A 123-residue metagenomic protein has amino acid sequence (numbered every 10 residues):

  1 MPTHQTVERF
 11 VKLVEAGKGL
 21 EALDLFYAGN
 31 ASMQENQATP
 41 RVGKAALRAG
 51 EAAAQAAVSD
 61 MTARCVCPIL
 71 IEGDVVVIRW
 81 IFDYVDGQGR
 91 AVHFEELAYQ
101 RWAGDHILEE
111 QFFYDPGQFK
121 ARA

Functional and structural regions predicted by a protein language model:
P2-T6, L20-D74: A solvent-exposed, acidic/Ser-Thr-rich amphipathic alpha-helical stretch
T6-L13: Solvent-exposed, amphipathic alpha-helical segments
A45, Q88-R90, Q118-A123: A short, polar/proline- and glycine-enriched secondary-structure boundary/capping micro-motif
A57-D60, Y84-H93: Short, cysteine-centered beta-strand-loop-beta hairpins and adjacent loop/turn segments enriched in charged/polar
T62-C65, R79, V92-A98: Short, surface-exposed coil-to-beta transition loops
E72-F82: A short hydrophobic beta-strand element
F82-Y84, W102: Hydrophobic beta-strand positions in extracellular immunoglobulin-like domains
E95-A121: Short beta-strand edge/turn micro-motifs at domain boundaries
